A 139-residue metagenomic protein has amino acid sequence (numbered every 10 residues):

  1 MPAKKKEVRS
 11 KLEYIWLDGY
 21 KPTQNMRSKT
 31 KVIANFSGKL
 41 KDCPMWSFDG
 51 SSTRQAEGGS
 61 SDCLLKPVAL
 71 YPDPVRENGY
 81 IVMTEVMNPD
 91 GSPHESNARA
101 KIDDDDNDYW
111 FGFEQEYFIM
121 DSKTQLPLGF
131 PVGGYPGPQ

Functional and structural regions predicted by a protein language model:
M1-Q139: Glycine-rich, acidic/polar active-site loops that bind/position phosphate-bearing ligands
